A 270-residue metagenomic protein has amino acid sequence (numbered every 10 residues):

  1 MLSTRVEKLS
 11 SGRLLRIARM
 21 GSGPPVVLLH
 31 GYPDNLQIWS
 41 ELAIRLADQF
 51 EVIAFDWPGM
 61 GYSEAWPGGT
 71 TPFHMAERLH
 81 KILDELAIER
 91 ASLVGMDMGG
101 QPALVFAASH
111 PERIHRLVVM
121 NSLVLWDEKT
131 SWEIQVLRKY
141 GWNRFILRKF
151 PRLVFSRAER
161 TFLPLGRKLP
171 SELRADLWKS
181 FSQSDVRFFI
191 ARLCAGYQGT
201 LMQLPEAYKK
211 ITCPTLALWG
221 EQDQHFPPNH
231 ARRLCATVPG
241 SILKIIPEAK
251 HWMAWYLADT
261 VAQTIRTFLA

Functional and structural regions predicted by a protein language model:
M1-V26, A47-F50, D84, I88-R90 (+1 more regions): Alpha/beta-hydrolase fold catalytic core
A18-Y62: Conserved HGGG/HGGXW glycine-rich cap/lid loop of the alpha/beta-hydrolase fold
A54-G95, Q263: Active-site loop/oxyanion-hole signature of alpha/beta-hydrolase fold enzymes
A108, H115-I146: Flexible "cap/lid" loop of the alpha/beta hydrolase fold
T130, K149-K209: Conserved alpha/beta-hydrolase catalytic His-Asp/Glu region
I211, A217-W219: Short beta-strand/loop motif that positions the catalytic acidic residue of the alpha/beta-hydrolase fold
Q222-F226: Acidic catalytic loop of the alpha/beta-hydrolase fold
A249-A258, A262: Catalytic histidine-centered segment of alpha/beta-hydrolase-like enzymes
